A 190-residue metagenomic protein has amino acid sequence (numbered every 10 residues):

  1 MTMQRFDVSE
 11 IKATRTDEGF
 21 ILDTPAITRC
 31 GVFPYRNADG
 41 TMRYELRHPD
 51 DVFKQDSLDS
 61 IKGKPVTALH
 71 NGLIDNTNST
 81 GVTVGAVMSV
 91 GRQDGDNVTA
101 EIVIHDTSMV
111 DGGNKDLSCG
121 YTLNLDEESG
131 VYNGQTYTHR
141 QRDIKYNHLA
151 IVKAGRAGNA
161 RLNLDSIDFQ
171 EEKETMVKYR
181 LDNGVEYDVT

Functional and structural regions predicted by a protein language model:
M1-E172, M176-D188: Signature of dsDNA virion morphogenesis modules
